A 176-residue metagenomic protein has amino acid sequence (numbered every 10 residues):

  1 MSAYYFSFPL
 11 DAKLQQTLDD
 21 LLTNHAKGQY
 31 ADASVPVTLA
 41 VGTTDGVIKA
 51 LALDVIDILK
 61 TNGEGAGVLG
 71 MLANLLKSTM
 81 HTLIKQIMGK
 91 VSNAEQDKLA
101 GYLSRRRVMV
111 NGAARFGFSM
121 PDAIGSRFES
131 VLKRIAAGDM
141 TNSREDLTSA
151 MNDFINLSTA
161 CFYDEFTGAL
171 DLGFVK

Functional and structural regions predicted by a protein language model:
M1-K176: Protein-protein interaction and targeting regions used for scaffolding, dimerization, and localization
